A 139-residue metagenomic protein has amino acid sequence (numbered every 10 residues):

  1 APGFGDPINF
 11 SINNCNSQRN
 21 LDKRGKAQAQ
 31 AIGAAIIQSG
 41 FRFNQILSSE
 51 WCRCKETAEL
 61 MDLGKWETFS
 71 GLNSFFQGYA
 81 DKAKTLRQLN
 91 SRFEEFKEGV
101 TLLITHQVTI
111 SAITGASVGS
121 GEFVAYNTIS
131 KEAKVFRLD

Functional and structural regions predicted by a protein language model:
A1-Y79, A116-D139: Active-site-proximal alpha-helix that buttresses catalytic centers in soluble enzyme cores
C15-N16, E94, Q107: Generic detector of bulky aromatic hydrophobic side chains
L47-S48, G99-T105, T109: Beta-strand elements within well-structured catalytic alpha/beta cores of enzymes that handle phosphate/sulfate esters
A80-R87: Short, surface-exposed amphipathic charged segments that create phosphate/polyanion-binding patches used for binding
N90-S91: Membrane-proximal amphipathic alpha-helices
E94-G99, T128-S130: A short, structured loop/turn motif at beta-sheet edges
S111-I113: Short active-site-adjacent structural elements
